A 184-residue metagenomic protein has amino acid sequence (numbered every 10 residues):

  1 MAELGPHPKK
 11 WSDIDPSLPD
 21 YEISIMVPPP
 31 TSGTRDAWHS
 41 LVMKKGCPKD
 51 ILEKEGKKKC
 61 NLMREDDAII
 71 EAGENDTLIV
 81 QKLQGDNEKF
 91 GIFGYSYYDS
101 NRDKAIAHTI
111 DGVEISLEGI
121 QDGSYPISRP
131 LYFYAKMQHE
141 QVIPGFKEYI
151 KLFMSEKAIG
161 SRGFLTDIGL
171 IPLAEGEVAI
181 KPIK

Functional and structural regions predicted by a protein language model:
M1-K184: Flexible loop/hinge segments at secondary-structure junctions
